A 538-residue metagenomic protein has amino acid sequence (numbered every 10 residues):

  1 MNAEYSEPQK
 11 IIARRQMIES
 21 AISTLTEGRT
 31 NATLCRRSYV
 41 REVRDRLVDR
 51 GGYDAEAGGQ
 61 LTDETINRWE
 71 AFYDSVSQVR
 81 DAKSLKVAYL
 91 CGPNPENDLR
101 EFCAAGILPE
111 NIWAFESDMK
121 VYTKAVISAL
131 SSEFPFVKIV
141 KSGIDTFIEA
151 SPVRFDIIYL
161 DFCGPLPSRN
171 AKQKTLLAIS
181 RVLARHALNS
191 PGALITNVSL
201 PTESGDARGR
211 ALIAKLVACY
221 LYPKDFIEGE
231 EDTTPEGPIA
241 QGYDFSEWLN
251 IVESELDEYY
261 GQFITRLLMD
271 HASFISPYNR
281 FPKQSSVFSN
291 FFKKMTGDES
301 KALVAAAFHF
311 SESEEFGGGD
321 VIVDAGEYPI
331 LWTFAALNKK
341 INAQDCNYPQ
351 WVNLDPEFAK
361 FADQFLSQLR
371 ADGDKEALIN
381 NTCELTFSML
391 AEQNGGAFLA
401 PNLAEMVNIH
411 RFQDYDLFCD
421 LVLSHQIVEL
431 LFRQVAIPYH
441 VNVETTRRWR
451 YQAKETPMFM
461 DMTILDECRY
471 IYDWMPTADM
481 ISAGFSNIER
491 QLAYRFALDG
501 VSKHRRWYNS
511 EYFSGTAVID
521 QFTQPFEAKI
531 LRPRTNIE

Functional and structural regions predicted by a protein language model:
N2-S151, L465-D473, T477-G500, S510-E511 (+1 more regions): SAM cofactor-binding core of SAM-dependent methyltransferases, primarily the Rossmann-like beta-alpha-beta module
S84, R154-F155, P191: Local beta-strand N-terminus motif with an aromatic residue
V153-F162: Short SAM/SAH-binding signature in class I
P165-S190: A short, conserved alpha-helix within the catalytic core of class I
H186-E203: Conserved beta-strand signature within the Rossmann-like core of class I S-adenosyl-L-methionine
V198-A214: Conserved class I S-adenosyl-L-methionine
Y220-K360, L366-I379, S388-Q413, C419-I427 (+1 more regions): A conserved mid-domain beta-alpha-beta active-site/ligand-binding segment of alpha/beta enzyme cores
V352-E538: C-terminal target-recognition/interaction regions appended to catalytic cores
